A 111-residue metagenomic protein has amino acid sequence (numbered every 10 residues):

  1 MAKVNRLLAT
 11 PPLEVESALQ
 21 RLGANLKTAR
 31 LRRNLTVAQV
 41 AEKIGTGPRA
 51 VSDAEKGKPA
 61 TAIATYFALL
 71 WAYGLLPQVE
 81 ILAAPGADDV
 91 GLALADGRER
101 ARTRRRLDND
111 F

Functional and structural regions predicted by a protein language model:
M1-K3: Basic, low-complexity segments
L7-R32: A short, Lys/Arg-rich alpha-helix, primarily the initiator
A24-Q39, R100-D108: Short basic helix-loop element that most often maps to the first helix and adjoining turn of HTH DNA-binding modules
N34-S52: Short alpha-helical DNA-recognition segment
A64-I81: DNA major-groove recognition helix of helix-turn-helix/homeodomain DNA-binding modules
E80-F111: Short, charged recognition helix plus adjacent turn of helix-turn-helix-like nucleic-acid-binding domains
